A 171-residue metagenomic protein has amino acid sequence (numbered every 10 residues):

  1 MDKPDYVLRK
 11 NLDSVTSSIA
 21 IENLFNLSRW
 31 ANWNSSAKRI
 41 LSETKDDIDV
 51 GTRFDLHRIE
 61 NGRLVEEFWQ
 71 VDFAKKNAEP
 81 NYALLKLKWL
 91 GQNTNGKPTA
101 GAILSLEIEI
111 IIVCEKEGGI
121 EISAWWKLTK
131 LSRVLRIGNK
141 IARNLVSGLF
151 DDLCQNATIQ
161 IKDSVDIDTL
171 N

Functional and structural regions predicted by a protein language model:
M1-V50: Hydrophobic ligand-binding cavity/cleft-lining segments
K3-R9, R53, Y82-L84, S105-E107 (+1 more regions): Intrinsic-disorder/low-complexity, polar/charged segments enriched in Ser/Thr/Lys/Arg/Asp/Glu/Gln
R9-K10, E66-K75, L104-C114: Hydrophobic/aromatic beta-strand elements that line small-molecule binding cavities or substrate pockets in beta-rich
V15, K75-N77, K116-E117: Short loop segments at secondary-structure junctions
A20-L24, W30, F54, V71 (+4 more regions): Hydrophobic pocket/interface hotspot
L41-G101, N156-N171: Glycine-rich portal/gate segments that line the openings of hydrophobic small-molecule binding cavities
K88-Q155, I159: Beta-strand/loop substructures that line and gate deep hydrophobic ligand-binding cavities in soluble
